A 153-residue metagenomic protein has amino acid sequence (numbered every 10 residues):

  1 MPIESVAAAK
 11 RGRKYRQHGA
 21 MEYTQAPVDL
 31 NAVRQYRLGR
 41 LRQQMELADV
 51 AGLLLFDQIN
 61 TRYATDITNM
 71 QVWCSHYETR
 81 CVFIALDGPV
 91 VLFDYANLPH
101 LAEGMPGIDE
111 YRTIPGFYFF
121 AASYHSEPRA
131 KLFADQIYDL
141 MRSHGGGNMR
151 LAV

Functional and structural regions predicted by a protein language model:
M1-V153: A composition/biophysics-driven feature that prefers long, compositionally simple stretches
